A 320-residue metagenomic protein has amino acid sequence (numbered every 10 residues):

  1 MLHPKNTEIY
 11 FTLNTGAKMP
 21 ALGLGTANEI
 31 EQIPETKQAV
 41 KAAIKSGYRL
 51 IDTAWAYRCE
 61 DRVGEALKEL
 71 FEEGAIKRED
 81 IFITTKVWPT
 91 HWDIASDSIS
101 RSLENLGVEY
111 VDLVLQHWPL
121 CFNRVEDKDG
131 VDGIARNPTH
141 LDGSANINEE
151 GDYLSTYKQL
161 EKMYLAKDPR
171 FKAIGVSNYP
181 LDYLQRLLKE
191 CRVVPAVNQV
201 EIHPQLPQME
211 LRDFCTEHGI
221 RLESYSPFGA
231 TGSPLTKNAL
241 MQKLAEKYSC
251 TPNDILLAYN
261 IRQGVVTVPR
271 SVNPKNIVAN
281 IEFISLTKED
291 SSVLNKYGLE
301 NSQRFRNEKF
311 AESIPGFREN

Functional and structural regions predicted by a protein language model:
M1-I81, S96, Q159-K167, F228-T231 (+1 more regions): N-terminal binding-site loop/beta-alpha segment at the start of enzyme catalytic domains that lines or forms
Y10-F11, A95-V114, E210-D213: Short amphipathic alpha-helices and their capping/turn segments at secondary-structure boundaries
L22-P34, K86-D93, S144-E149: Active-site mouth loops of central-metabolism enzymes
E31, Y57-D61, T90, L181-Y183 (+2 more regions): Short alpha-helical
E31-I44, H91-L106, Y153-S155, D182-L184: Short, acidic/polar
Y48, V108-V111, F171: A structural motif
K77-H91, L113-P119, Q199-I202: A short, structured active-site edge motif that brings together acidic residues
P119-N320: Beta/alpha (TIM)-barrel catalytic core signal, keyed to glycine-rich beta->alpha loops juxtaposed to Asp/Glu that bind
